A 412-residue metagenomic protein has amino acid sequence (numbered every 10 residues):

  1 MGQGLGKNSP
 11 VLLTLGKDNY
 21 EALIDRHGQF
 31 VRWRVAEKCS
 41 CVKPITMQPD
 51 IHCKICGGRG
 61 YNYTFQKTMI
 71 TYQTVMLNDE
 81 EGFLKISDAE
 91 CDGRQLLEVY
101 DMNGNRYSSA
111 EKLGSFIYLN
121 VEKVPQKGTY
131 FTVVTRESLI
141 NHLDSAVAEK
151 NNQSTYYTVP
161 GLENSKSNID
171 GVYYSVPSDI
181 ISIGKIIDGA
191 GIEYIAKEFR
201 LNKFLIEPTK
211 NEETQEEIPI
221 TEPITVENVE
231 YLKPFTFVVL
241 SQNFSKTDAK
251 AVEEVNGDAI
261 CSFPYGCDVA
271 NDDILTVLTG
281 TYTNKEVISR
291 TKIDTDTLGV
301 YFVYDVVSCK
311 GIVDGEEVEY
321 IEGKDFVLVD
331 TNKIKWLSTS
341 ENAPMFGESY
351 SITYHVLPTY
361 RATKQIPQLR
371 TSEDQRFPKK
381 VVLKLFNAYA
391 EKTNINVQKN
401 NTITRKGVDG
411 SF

Functional and structural regions predicted by a protein language model:
M1-L23, T71-L77, K406-F412: Short, intrinsically disordered N-terminal pre-domain segments
R32-E37, P49-H52: Short metal-coordination and nucleic-acid-contact micro-motifs, chiefly zinc-binding Cys/His arrays
S40-I45, G57-G60: Cys/His-coordinated zinc-binding microdomains
G57, Y63-N202, T209-K210, V229-E230 (+4 more regions): Extended beta-strand solenoid/passenger and fiber regions
I117, G257-A270: Short alpha-helix capping/helix-loop boundary micro-motifs
P125, I218, C267-N271, L275-V277 (+1 more regions): Short, well-ordered loop/turn sites that connect or cap secondary structure elements
F131, I224, V269, D273-T276 (+1 more regions): Generic structural signal for buried aliphatic residues
Q242-A259: Short, basic/aromatic beta-hairpin or loop at an interaction surface
